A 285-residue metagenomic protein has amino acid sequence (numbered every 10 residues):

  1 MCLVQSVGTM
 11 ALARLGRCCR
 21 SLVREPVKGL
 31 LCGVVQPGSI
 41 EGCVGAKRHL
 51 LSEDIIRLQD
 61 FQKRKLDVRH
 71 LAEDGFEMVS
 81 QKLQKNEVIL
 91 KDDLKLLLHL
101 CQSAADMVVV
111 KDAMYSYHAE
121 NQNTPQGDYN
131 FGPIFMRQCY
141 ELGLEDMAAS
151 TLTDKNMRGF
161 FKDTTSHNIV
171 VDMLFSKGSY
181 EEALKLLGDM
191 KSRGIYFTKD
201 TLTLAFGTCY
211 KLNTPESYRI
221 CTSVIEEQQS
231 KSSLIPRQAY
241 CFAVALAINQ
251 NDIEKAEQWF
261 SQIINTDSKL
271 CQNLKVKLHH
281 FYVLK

Functional and structural regions predicted by a protein language model:
C2-K285: A basic, Ser/Thr-enriched alpha-helical scaffold prevalent in eukaryotic organelle gene-expression machinery
